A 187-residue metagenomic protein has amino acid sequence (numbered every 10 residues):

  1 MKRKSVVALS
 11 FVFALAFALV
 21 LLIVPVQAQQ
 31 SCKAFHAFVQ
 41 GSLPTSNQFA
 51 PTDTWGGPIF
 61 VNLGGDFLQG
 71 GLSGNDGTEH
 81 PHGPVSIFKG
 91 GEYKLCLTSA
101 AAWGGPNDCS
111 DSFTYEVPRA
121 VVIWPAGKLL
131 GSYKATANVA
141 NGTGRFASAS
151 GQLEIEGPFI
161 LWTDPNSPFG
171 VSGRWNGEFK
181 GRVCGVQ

Functional and structural regions predicted by a protein language model:
M1-K4: Positively charged n-region of N-terminal signal peptides that target proteins for export
V6-A8: Intrinsically disordered and other compositionally biased segments
S10-L21: Bacterial N-terminal signal peptides
I23-A28: Sec/Tat signal peptide C-region and signal peptidase I cleavage site
Q29-Q187: Beta-strand-enriched cores of mature, soluble protein domains
